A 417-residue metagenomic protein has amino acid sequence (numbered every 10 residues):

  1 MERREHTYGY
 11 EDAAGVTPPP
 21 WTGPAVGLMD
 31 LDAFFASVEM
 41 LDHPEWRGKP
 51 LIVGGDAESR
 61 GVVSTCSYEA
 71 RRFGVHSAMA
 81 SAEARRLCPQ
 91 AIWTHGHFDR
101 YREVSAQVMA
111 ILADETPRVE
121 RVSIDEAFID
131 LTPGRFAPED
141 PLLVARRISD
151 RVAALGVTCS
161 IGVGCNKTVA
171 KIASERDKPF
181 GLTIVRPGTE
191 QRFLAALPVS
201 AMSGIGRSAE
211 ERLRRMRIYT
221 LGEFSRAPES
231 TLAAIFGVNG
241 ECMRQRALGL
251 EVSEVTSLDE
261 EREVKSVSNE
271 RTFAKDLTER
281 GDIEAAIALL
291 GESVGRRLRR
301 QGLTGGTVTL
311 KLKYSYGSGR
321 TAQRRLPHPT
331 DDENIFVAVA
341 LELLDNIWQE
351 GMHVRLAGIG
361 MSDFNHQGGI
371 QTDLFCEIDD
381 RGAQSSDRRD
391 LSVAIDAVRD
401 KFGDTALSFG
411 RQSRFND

Functional and structural regions predicted by a protein language model:
M1-Q245, L258, R296, G382-D417: Gly/Gly-Pro- and Ser/Thr-rich, intrinsically disordered tail segments characteristic of DNA damage-repair and tolerance
P19-P20, A201, A209-V354, H366: DNA-contacting surface of Y-family translesion DNA polymerases
F34, A57-R60, S315-G319, F364-Q367: Short, charged/polar surface micro-motifs in flexible loops or helix N-caps
K49, C159, F180, G306-V308 (+2 more regions): Change "...and in nucleic-acid phosphodiester-cleaving endonucleases..." to "...and in nucleic-acid processing enzymes
V122-E126, G164-K167, L303-T307, M352-L356: Short Gly/Ser/Thr- and Asp/Glu-enriched loop/turn motifs at secondary-structure junctions
A127-P133, R320-R324, F375-D379: Short, hydrophobic beta-strand segments
H328-D417: Acidic, metal-coordinating catalytic segment for phosphate/diphosphate chemistry, firing primarily on the Nudix
